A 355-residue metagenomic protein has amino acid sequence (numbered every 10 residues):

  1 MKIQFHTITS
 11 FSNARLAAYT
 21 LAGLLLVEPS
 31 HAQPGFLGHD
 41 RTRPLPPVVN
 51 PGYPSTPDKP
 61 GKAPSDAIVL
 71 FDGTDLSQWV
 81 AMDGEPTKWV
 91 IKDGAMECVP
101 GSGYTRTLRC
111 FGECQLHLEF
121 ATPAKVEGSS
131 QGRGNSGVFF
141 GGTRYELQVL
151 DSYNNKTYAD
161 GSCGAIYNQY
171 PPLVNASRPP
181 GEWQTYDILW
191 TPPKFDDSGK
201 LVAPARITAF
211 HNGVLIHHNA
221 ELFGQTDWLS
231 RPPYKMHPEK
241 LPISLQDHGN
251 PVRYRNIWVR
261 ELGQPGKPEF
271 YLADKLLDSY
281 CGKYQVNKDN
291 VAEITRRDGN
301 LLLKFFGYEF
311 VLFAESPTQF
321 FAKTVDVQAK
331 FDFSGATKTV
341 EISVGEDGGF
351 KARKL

Functional and structural regions predicted by a protein language model:
K2-Y19: Bacterial N-terminal signal peptides that target proteins for export
I3-F5, P29, P34: Intrinsic disorder/low-complexity segments enriched in polar/small residues
S10, L26-H31: Intrinsic disorder/low-complexity segments in short proteins, especially the signal peptide and propeptide regions
F11, Y19, L37-H39, G349: General helical secondary-structure elements
A17-E28: Bacterial N-terminal signal peptides
A32-E269, T337: Carbohydrate-interacting regions of secretory-pathway proteins
Q264-L355: Peripheral terminal and inter-domain segments
